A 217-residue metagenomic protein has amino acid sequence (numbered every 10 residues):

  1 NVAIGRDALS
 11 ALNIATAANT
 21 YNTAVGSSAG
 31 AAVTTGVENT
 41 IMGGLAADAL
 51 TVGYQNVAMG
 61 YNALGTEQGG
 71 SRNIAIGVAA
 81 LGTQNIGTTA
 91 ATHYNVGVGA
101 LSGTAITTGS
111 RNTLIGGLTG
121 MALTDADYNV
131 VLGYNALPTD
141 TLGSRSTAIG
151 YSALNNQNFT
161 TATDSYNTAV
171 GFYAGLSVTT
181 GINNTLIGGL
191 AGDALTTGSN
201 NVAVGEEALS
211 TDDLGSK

Functional and structural regions predicted by a protein language model:
N1-K217: Glycine- and small/polar-enriched repetitive beta-structure motifs of secreted/surface proteins
